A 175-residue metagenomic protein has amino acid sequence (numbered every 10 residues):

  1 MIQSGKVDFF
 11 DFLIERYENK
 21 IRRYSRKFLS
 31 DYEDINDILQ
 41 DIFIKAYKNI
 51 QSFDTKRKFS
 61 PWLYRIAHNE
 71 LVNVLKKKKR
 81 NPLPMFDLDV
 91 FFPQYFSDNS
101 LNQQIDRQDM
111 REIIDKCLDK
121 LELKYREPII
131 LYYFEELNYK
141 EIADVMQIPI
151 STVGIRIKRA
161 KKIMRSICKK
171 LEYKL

Functional and structural regions predicted by a protein language model:
Q3-F12, R22-D41, I150, Y173-L175: Short, charged helix-capping/linker segments at alpha-helix termini
Q3-S4, S30, F43-K58, K77-K79: Sigma70-family region 2
I14-Y32, N49, L118, I167-K170: Amphipathic, Lys/Arg- and hydrophobic-enriched alpha-helical face
R16-E18, K27-F28, I130-L137, Q147: Short helix-capping/turn signature of helix-turn-helix
R23, D37-I44, R57-N69: Structural recognition of an alpha-helix C-terminal capping motif at a helix-to-coil junction
Q51-S52, R65-M85, R159: Arg/Lys-rich amphipathic alpha helix in sigma70-family domain 2
P61, V72, I114-C117, Y125 (+3 more regions): DNA-recognition helix of helix-turn-helix
N81-R107, R111, N138: Internal acidic/polar
